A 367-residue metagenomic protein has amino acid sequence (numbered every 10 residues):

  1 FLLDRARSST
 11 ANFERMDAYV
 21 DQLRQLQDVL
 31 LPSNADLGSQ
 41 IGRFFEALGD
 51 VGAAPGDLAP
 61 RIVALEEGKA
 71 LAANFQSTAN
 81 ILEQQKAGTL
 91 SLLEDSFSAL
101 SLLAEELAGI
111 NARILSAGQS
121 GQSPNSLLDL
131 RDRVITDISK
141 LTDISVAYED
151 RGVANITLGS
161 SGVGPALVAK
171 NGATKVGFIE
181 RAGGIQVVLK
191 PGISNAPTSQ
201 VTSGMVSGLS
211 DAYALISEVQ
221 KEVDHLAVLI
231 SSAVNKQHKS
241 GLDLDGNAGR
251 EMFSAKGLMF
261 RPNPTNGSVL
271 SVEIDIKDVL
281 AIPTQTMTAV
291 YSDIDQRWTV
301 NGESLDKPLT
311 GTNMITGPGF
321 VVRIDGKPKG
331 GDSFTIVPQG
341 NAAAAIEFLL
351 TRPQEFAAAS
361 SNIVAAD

Functional and structural regions predicted by a protein language model:
F1-D367: S/T-rich, low-complexity, solvent-exposed segments of bacterial secretion/appendage proteins
